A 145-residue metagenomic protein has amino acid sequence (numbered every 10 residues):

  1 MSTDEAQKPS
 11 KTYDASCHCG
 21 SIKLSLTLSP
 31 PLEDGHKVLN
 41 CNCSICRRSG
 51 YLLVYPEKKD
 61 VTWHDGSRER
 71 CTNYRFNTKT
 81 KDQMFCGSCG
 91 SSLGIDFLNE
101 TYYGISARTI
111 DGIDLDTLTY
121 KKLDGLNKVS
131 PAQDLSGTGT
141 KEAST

Functional and structural regions predicted by a protein language model:
M1-S16, S21-T145: A short Gly-Trp-Pro
